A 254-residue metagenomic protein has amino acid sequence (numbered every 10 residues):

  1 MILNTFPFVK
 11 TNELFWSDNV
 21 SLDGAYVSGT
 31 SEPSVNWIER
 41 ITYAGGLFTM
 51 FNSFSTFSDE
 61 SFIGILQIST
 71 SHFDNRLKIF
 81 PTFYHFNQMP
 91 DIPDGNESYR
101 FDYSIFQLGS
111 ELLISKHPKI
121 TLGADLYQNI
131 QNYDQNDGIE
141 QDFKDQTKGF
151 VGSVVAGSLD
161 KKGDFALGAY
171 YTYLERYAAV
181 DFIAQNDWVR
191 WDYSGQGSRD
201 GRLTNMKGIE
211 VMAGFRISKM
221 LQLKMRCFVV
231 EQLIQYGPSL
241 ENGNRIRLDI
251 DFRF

Functional and structural regions predicted by a protein language model:
M1-S53, E60-P81, G152-I183: Outer membrane beta-barrel
E13, F54-S58, I92-P93, N136: A short secondary-structure junction signal
Y43, H72, H85, H117 (+1 more regions): Histidine (H) residue identity feature
G46, F62, K78-N87, D91-F106: A conserved mid-domain beta-alpha-beta active-site/ligand-binding segment of alpha/beta enzyme cores
T56-S61, G197-G201: Short, charged low-complexity intrinsically disordered segments located at boundaries of structured domains
D94-F254: Outer-membrane beta-barrel pore domains
